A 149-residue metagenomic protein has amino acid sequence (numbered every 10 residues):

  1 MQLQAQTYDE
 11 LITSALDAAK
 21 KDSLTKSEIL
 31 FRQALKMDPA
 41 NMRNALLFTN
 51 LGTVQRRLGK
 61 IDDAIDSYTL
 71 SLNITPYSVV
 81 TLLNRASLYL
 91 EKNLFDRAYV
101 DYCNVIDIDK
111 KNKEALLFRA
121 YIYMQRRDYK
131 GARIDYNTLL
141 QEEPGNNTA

Functional and structural regions predicted by a protein language model:
Y8-D9, M42-L46, V79-V80, K113-E114 (+1 more regions): Helix-start (N-cap) detector for alpha-helical repeat units in TPR-like alpha-solenoids, especially tetratricopeptide
K20-K21, V54-R57, E91-K92, Q125-R126: Register position in tetratricopeptide repeats
P39-M42, P76, K110, P144: Short coil turns that delineate tetratricopeptide repeat
L46-N50, N84, F118: Canonical tetratricopeptide repeat
